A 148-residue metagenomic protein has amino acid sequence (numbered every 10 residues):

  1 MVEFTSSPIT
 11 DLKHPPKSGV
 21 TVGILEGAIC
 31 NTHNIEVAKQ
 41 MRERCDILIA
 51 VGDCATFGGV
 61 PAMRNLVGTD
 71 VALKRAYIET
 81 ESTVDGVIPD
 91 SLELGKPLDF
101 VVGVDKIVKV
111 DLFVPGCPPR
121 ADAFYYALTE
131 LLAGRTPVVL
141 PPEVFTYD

Functional and structural regions predicted by a protein language model:
M1-D148: Iron-sulfur-associated redox domains of electron-transfer enzymes in respiratory and anaerobic energy metabolism
